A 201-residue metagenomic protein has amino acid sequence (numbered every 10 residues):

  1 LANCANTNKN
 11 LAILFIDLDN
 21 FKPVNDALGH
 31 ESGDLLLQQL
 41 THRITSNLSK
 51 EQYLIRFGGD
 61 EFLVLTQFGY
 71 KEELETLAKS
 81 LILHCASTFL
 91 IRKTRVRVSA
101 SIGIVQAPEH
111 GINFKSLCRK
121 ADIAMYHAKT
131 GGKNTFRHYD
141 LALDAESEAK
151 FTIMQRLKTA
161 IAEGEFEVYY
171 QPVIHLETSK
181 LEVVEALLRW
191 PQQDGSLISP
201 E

Functional and structural regions predicted by a protein language model:
L1-A12, D19-S49, I55-G59, L63-Q67 (+3 more regions): Conserved long alpha-helical elements within nucleotide-processing catalytic cores of c-di-GMP signaling and class III
N10, K115-S116, N134, E182-E185 (+1 more regions): Short beta-strand edge/capping elements of PAS-family sensory modules
I13-F15, H138: Core hydrophobic beta-sheet residues of small sensory/regulatory alpha/beta domains, primarily PAS-family
L14, A149-E201: Active-site core of bacterial EAL-family cyclic-dinucleotide phosphodiesterase domains
F21, F62, L81, L141 (+2 more regions): N-terminal sensory regulatory modules of PAS/LOV and PAS-like folds
L54, S80, H84, T94 (+4 more regions): Cyclic nucleotide signaling catalytic output domains
L65-L74, R92-R95, A100-L117, A142-A145 (+2 more regions): Catalytic strand-loop-helix junctions within cyclic-nucleotide turnover domains
